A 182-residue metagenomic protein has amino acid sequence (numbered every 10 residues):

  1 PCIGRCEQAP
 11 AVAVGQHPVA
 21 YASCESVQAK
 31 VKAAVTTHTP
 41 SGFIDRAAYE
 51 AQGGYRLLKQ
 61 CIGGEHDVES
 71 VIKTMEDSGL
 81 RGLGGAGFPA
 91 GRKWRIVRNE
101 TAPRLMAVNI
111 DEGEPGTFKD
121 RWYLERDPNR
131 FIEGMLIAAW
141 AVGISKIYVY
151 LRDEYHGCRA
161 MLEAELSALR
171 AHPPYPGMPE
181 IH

Functional and structural regions predicted by a protein language model:
P1-H182: Feature of Fe-S/electron-transfer and energy-metabolism proteins that preferentially highlights extended coupling
